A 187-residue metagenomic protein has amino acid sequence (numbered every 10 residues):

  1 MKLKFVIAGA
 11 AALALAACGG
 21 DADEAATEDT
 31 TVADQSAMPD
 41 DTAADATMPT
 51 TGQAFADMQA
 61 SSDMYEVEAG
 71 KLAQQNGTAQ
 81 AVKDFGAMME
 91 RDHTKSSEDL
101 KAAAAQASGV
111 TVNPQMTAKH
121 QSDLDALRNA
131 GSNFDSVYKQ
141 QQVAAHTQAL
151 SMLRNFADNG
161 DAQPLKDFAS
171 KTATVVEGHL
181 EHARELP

Functional and structural regions predicted by a protein language model:
K2-A14, G19-P187: His/Met- and acidic-residue-enriched segments that coordinate or traffic transition-metal cofactors and support
